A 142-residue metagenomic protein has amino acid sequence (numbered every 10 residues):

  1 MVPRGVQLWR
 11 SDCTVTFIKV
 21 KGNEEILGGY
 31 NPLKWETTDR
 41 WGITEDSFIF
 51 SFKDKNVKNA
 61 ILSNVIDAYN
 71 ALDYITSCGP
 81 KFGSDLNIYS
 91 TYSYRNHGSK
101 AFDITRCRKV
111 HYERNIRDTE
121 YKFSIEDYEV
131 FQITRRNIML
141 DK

Functional and structural regions predicted by a protein language model:
M1-K142: Phosphate-recognition beta-domain surfaces
